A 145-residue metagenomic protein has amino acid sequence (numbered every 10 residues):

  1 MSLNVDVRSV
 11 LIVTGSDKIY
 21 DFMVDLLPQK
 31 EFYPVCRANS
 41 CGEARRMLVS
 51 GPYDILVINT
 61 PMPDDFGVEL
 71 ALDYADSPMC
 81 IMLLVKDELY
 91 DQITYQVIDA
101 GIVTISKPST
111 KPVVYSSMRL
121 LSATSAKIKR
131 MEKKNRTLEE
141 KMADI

Functional and structural regions predicted by a protein language model:
M1-D25, K129, K133-D144: Non-catalytic signal-transmission and effector/linker regions of two-component phosphorelay proteins
V13-T14, A38, L56: Conserved sequence signature across two-component system core domains
G15, L84-E88, K107-P108: Conserved active-site segment of CheY-like receiver
Y20, C41, D54-S77, K86-I93: Conserved phosphotransfer microenvironments
F32-S40, M47: Short hydrophobic/Thr-rich beta-strand motif most characteristic of the beta2 strand and flanking loop of CheY-like
M79, Q96-V103: As written
Q92, S109-M118: C-terminal output helix
Y115, L121-I128, E132-N135: Amphipathic coiled-coil signal-coupling helices
